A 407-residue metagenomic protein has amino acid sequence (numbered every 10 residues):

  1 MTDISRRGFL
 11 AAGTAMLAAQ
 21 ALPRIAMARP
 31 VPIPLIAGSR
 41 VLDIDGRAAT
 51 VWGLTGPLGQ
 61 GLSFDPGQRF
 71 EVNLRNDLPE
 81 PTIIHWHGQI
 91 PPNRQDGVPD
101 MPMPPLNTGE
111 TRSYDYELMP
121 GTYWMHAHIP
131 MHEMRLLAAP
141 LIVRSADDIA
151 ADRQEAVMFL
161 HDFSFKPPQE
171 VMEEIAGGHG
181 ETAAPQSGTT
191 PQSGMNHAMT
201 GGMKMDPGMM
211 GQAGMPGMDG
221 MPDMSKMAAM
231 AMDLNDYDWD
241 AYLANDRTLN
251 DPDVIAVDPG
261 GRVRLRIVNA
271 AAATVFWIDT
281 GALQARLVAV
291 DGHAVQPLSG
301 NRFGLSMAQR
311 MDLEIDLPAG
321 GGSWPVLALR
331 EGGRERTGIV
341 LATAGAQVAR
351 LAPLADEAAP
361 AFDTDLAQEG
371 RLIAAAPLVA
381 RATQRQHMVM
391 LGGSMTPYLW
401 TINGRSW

Functional and structural regions predicted by a protein language model:
T2-S113, V143-S145, I149-A156, Q169 (+3 more regions): N-terminal, post-signal-peptide metal-ligating segments of extracellular/periplasmic oxidoreductases, dominated by
P30, M134-A138, A151-E155, A282 (+1 more regions): Short edge beta-strand segments in beta-sheet-rich domains
L74-N76, L118, M131, V268-A271 (+1 more regions): Non-cytosolic beta-sheet module surface loops
D77-P79, M134-L136, A151, A271-A273 (+2 more regions): A cross-taxa feature marking solvent-exposed loop/turn segments within ectodomains of secreted and single-pass membrane
P79-H85, T122-W124, V275, G321-W324: Short, Lys/Arg- and Gly-enriched loop/turn segments at beta-strand edges
Q95-D96, P104-L106, P222-L366, A375-A380: Histidine- and aromatic-rich segments of cupredoxin/plastocyanin-like copper-binding domains
Y114-A150: Hydrophobic or amphipathic alpha-helical targeting/insertion segments
F159-G261, V268: Acidic-aromatic/histidine active-site loop/patch
